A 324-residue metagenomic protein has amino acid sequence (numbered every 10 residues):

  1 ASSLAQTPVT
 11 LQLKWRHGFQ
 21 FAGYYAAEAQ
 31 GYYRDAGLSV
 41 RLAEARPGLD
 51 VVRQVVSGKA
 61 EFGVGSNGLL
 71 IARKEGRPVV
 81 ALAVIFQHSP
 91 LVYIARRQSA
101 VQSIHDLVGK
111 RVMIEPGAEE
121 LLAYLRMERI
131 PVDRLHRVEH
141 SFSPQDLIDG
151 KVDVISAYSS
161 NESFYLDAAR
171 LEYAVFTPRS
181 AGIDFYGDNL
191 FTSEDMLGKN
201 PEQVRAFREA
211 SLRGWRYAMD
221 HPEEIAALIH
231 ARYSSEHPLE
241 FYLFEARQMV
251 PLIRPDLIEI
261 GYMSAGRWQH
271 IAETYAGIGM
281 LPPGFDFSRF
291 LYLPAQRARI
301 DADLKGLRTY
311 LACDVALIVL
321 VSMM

Functional and structural regions predicted by a protein language model:
A1-R41, V250-M324: N-terminal hydrophobic or amphipathic helices and topogenic motifs
Q6-Q30, S89-A169, G182-G187, Q269: Bilobed "Venus flytrap"/periplasmic-binding protein-like clamshell domains and structurally analogous long
A22, G31, R53, S57 (+12 more regions): Solvent-exposed, polar/charged alpha-helical surfaces in well-ordered, non-transmembrane soluble domains, broadly
L38-R41, V55-G65, R77-V79, K110-M113 (+2 more regions): Alpha-to-beta junction loops
S39-P47, E61-F62, V132-F142, V175-P178: Short beta-strand-to-loop elements that line the ligand-binding cleft of bilobed periplasmic-binding protein-like
E44-G48, G58-L70, E75, I85-F86 (+5 more regions): Beta->alpha turn/N-cap motifs
G68, Y124, H140-S235: Pocket-lining segment of extracytoplasmic ligand-binding domains
K199-I278: Secondary-structure end/capping motifs
